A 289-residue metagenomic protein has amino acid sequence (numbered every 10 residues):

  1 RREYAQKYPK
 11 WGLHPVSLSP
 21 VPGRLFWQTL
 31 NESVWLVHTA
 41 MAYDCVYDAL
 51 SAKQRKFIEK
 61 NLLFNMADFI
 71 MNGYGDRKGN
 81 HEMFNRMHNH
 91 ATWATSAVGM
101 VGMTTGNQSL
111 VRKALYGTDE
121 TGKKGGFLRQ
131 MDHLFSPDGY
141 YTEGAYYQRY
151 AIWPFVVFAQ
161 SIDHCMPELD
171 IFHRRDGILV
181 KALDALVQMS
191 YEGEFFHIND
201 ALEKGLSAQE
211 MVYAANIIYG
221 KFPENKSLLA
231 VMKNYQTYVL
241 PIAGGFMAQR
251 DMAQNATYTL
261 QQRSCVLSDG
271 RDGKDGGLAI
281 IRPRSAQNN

Functional and structural regions predicted by a protein language model:
R1-V187, L202: Aromatic-lined, polymer-binding surfaces characteristic of secreted/periplasmic polysaccharide-degrading enzymes
T142-N289: Extended polysaccharide-engagement surfaces of secreted carbohydrate-active enzymes
